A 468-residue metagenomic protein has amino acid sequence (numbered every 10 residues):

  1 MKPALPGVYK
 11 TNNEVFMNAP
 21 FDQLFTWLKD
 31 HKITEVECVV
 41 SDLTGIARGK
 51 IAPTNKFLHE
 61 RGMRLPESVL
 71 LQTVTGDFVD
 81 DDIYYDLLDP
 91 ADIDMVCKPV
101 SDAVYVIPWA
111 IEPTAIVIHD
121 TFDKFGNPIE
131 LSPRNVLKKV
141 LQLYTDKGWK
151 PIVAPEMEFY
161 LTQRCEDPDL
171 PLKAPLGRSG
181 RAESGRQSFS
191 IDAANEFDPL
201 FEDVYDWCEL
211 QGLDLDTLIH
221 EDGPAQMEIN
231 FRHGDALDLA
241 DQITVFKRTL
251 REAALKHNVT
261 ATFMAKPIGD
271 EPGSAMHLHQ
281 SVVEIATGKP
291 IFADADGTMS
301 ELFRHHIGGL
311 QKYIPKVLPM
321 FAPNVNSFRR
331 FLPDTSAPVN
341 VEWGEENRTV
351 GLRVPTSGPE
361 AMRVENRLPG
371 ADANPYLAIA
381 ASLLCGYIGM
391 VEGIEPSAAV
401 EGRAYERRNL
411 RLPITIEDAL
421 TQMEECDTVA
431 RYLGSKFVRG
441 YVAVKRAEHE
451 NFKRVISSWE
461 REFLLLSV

Functional and structural regions predicted by a protein language model:
L5-L215, L239, R408-V468: ATP/Mg2+-dependent ligation/transfer catalytic cores
D42, F122-P128, A193, H233-L239 (+3 more regions): A generic structural motif
V106-P113, P151-I152, L218-D222, E271 (+2 more regions): Short glycine/proline-enriched loop/turn "hinge" motifs that connect secondary-structure elements and lie
V117-D123, M227-H233, Q280, N366: Short, hydrophobic beta-strand segments
I152-Y160, L176-I191, Q211-N230, A261-H279 (+1 more regions): Core alpha/beta catalytic barrel or barrel-like domain that forms the active/cofactor pocket in diverse metabolic
L170-S179, M276-E284, V341-W343, V350-T356: Short beta-strand elements
S188, A193-F197, F201-L215, I229-A236 (+2 more regions): Accessory "access/gating" subregions that flank catalytic or transport cores
E252-A253, V259-T260, I285-V468: Catalytic-core signal marking the mid-to-C-terminal active-site face
